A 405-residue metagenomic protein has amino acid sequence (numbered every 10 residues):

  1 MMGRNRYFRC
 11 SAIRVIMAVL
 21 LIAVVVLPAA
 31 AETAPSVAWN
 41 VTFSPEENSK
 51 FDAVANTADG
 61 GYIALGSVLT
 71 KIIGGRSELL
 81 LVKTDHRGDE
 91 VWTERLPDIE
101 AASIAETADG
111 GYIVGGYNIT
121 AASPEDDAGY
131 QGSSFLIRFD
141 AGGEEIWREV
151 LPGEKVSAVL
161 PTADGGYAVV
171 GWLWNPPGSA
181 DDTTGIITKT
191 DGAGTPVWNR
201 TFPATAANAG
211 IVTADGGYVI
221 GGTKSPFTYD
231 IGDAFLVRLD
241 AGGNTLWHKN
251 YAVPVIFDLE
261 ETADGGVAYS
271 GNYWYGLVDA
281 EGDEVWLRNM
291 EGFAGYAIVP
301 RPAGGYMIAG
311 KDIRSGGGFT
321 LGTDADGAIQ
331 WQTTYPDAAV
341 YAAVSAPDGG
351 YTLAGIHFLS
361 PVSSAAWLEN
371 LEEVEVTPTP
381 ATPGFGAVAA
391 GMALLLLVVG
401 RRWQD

Functional and structural regions predicted by a protein language model:
M1-A34, V376-D405: Secretory targeting signatures
A30-T377: A sequence-level/structural motif corresponding to short, flexible coil/turn segments enriched in small polar residues
